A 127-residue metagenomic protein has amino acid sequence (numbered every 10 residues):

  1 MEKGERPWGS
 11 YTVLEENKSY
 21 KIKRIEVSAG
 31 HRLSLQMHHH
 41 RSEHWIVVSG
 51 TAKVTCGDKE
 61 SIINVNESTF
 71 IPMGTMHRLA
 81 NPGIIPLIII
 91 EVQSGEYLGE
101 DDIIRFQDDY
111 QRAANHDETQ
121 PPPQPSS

Functional and structural regions predicted by a protein language model:
M1-E5, R78-S127: Double-stranded beta-helix
M1-M37, R41-S42: A short glycine-rich, His/Asp/Glu-containing loop-to-beta-strand
H31, H40-R41, K59, T75-M76 (+1 more regions): A generic "binding-loop/recognition-motif" signal
S34, V54-C56, L79, G99: Short hydrophobic/aromatic-rich beta-strand segments that constitute the beta-sheet cores of beta-sandwich/beta-barrel
H40-K53, G57-D58: Glycine- and acidic-residue-biased ligand/ion/polar-headgroup-sensing regions
G57-M76: Short acidic-glycine-tyrosine-enriched beta hairpin
